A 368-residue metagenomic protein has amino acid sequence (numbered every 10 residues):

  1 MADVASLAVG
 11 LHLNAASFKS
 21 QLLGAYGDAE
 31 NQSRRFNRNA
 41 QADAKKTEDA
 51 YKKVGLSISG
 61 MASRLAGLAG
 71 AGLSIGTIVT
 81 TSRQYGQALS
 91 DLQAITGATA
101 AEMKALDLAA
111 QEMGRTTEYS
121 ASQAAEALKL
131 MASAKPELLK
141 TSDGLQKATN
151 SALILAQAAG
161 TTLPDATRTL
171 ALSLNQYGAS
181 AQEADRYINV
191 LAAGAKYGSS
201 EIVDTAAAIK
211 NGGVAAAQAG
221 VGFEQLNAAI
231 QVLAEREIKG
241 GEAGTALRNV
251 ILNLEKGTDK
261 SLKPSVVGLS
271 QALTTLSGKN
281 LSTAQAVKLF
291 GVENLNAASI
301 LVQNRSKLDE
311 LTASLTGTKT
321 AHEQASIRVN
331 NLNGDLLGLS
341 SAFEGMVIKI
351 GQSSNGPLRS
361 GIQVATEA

Functional and structural regions predicted by a protein language model:
M1-Q84, A156, A195, I209 (+1 more regions): Low-complexity, glycine/alanine-rich, low-charge segments that are largely flexible
S6-G10, E102, Q123, T162: Residues at or immediately flanking beta-strands
S17-L56, T77, D91, A98-L108 (+11 more regions): Extended, charge-rich, low-hydrophobicity segments
L65, I75, E237-G244, L254 (+7 more regions): Hydrophobic, low-dielectric interface segments
G67-T116, E126-E137, G144-A158, D165-G198 (+7 more regions): Small-residue helix-packing and pore-constriction motifs in hydrophobic alpha-helices
V292: Active-site cores of enzymes that catalyze phosphoryl transfer or operate on phosphate-rich substrates
